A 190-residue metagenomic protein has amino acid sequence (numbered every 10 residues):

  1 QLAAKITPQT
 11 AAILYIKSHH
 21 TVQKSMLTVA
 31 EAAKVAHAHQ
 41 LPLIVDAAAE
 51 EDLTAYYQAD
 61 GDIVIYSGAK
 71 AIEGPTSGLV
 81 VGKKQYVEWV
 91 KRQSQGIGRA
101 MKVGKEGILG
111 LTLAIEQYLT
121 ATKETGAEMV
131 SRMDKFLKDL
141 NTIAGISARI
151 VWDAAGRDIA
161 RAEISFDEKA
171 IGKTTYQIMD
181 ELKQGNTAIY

Functional and structural regions predicted by a protein language model:
Q1-K123, L137-A144, R149, Y176: Conserved PLP-enzyme active-site core in the AAT-like
G126-E128: Active-site capping/gating regions of soluble enzymes
V130, D134-K138: Anionic-ligand binding region
N141-Y190: Conserved C-terminal alpha-helix-loop-beta "cap" of PLP-dependent enzymes that closes/shapes the active-site mouth
